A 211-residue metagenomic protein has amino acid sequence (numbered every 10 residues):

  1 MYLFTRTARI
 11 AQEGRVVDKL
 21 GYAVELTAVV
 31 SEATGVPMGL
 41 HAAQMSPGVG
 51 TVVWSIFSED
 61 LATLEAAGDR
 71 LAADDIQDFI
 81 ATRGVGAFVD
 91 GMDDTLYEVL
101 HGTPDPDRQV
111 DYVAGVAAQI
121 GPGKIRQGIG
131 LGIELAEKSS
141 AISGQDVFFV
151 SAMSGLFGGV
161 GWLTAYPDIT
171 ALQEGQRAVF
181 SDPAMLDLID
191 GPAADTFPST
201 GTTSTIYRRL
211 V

Functional and structural regions predicted by a protein language model:
M1-V211: Short S/T/G/P-rich N-terminal loop/turn motif that feeds into the first structured element of a domain
